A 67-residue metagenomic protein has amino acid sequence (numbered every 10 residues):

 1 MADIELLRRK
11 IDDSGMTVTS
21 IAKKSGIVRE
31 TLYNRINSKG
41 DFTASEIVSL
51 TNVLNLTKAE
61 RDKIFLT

Functional and structural regions predicted by a protein language model:
M1-T17: A short, Lys/Arg-rich alpha-helix, primarily the initiator
I11, A22, T51: The alpha-helix within a helix-turn-helix
M16-Y33: Short alpha-helical DNA-recognition segment
T17, T43-E46: Residues that mark the N-terminal boundary/hinge immediately upstream of a DNA-recognition element
Y33-N34, D62: Key DNA-contacting residues within the recognition helix of helix-turn-helix
N34-R35, L56: A structural preference for long, well-packed, hydrophobic secondary-structure segments
I36-N37, E46: DNA major-groove recognition helix of helix-turn-helix
S45-E60: DNA major-groove recognition helix of helix-turn-helix/homeodomain DNA-binding modules
